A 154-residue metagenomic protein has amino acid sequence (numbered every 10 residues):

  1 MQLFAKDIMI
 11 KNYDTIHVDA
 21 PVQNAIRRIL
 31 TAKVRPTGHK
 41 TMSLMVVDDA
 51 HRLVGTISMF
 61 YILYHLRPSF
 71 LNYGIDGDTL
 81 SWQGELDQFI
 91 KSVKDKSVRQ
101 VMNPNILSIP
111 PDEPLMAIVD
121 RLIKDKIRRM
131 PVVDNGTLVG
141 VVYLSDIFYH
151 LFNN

Functional and structural regions predicted by a protein language model:
M1-D14, I26, M59-L107, V119-I123 (+1 more regions): Tandem CBS (Bateman) regulatory domains
I16-T41, V47, L66, I90 (+4 more regions): The conserved cystathionine-beta-synthase
T41-D49, L53, M59: N-terminal, charged amphipathic alpha-helical interaction modules
V47, V54, V133, L138-V139: Short hydrophobic beta-strand segments in globular cytosolic domains
L53-V54, H65: Short active-site-adjacent helix-start/loop capping segments
R128, G140: C-terminal binding/interaction regions
